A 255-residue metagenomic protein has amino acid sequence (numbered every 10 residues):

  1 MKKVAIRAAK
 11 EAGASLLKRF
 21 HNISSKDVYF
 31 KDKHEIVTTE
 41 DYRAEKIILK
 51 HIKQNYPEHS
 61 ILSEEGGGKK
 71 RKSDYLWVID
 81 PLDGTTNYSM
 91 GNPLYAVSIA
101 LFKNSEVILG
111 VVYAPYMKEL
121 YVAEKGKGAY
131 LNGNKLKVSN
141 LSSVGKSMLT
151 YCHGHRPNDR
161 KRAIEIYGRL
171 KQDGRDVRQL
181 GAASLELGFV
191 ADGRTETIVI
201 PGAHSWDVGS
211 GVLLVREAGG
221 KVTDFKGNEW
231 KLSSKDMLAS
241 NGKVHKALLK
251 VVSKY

Functional and structural regions predicted by a protein language model:
M1-L82, E229, K243, K250-S253: N-terminal subdomain of lithium-sensitive/metallo-dependent phosphomonoesterases centered on the IMPase/IPPase/PAP
L16, D41, I52, T85 (+6 more regions): Residue-level signal for inorganic ion chemistry
I23, Y95, A123-K127, R216 (+1 more regions): A short, compositionally biased
V28, K53, G67-K69, T86 (+4 more regions): Short secondary-structure boundary/capping segments
D41, E45, E64-E65, D80-D83 (+5 more regions): Acidic active-site catalytic centers that drive phospho-/nucleotidyl reactions and related ester hydrolyses
R71-Y130, S147: DPxDG-like acidic metal-binding loop motif
K137-Y255: An extended, acidic
